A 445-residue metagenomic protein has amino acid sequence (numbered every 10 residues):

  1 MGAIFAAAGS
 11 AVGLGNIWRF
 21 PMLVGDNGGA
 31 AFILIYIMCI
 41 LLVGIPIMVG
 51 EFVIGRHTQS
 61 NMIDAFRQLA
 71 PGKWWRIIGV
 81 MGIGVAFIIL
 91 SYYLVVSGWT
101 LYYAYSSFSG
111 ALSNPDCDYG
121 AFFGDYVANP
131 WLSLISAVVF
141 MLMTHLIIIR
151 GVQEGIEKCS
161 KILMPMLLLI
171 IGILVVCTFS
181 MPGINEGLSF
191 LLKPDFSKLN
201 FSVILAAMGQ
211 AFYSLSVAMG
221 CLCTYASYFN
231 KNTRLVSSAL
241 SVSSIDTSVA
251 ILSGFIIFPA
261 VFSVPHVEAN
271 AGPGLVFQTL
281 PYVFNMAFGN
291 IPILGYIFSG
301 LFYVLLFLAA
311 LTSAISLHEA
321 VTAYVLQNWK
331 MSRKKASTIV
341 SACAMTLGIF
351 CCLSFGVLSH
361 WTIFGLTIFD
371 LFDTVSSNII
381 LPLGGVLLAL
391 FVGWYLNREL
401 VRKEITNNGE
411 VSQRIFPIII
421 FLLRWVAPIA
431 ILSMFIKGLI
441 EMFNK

Functional and structural regions predicted by a protein language model:
M1, E157, K161-L311, K335-A336: Membrane-embedded translocation segments of transport machinery
M1-A3, S10, L134-I135, I245-I251 (+4 more regions): Loop-to-transmembrane helix boundary motifs in multi-pass membrane proteins
M1-W18, I45-F52, R56-L69, K73-V80 (+2 more regions): Membrane-interface "cap" regions at the ends of multi-pass membrane proteins
G2-I37, A226, S237-L240, S244-T247: Transmembrane helix-boundary motif of multi-pass solute transporters/channels
M22-N27, H57, M62-M81, L94-Q153 (+6 more regions): Inter-helical loop and helix-membrane interface segments of multi-pass membrane transporters/permeases
I47, Y93-P115, L168-L191, S263 (+4 more regions): Hydrophobic alpha-helical segments and their helix-loop junctions in multi-pass secondary transporters
D64, S97-A128, Y228-N232, S237 (+6 more regions): Helix-loop-helix connectors at the membrane interface of multi-pass transporters/channels
T367-F391, S412-K445: A generic transmembrane alpha-helix motif of multi-pass inner-membrane proteins
